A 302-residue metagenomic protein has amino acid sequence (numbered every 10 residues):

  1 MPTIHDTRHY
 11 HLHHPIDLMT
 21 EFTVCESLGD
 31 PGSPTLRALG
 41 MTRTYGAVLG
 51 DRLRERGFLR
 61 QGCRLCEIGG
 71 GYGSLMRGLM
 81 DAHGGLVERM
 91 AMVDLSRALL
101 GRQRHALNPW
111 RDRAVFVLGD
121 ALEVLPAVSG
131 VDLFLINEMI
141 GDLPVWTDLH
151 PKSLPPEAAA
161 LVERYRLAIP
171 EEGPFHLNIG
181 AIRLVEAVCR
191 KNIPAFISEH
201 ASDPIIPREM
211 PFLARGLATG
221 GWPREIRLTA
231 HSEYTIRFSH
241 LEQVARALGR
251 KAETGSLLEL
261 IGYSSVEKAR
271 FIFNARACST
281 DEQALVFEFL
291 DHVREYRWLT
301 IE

Functional and structural regions predicted by a protein language model:
I16-R60: Class I SAM-dependent methyltransferase Rossmann-like catalytic core, especially the SAM/SAH-binding loop
Q61-G71: Conserved class I S-adenosyl-L-methionine
Y72-L86: Conserved SAM-binding loop of SAM-dependent methyltransferases across substrates and taxa, primarily the Class I
V87-D94: Conserved SAM-binding motif I beta-strand of class I
Q103-R104: Conserved SAM-binding loop
P109-A121: Conserved SAM-binding strand-loop segment of SAM-dependent methyltransferases
L122, V131-S153, A168-H176: A short SAM/SAH-binding and catalytic strip from SAM-dependent methyltransferases
S198-E302: Rossmann-like AdoMet/SAM-dependent catalytic core
